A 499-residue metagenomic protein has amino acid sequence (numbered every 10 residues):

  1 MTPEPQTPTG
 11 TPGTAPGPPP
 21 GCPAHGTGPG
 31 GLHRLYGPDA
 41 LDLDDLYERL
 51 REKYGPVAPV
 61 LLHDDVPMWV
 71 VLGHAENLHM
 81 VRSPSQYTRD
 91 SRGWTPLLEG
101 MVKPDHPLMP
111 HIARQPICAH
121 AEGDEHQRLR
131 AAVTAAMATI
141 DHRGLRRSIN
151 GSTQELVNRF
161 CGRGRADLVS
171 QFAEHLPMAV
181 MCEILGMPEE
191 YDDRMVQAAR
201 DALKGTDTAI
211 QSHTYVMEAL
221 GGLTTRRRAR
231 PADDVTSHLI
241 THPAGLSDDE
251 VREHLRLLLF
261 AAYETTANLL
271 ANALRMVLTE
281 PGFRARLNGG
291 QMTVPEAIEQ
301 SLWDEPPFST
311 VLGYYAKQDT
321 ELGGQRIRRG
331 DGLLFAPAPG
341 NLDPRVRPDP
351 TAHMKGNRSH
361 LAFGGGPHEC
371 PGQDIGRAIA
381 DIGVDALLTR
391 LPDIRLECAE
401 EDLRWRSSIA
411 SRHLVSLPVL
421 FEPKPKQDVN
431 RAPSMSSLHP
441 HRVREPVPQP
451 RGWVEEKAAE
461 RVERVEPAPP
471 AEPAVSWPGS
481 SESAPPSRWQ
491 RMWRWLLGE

Functional and structural regions predicted by a protein language model:
M1-E499: Cytochrome P450
